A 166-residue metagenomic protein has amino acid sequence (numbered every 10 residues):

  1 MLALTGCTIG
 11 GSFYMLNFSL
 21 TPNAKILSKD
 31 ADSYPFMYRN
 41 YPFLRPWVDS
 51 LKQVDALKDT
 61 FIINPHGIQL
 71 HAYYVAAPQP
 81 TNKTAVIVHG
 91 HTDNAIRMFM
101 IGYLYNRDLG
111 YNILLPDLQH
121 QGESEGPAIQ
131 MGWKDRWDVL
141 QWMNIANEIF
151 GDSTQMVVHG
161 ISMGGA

Functional and structural regions predicted by a protein language model:
A3-I62: An N-terminal hydrophobic leader/cap segment in hydrolases
P46, A95-R97, E123: Short N-terminal helix/helix-N-cap motif within the alpha/beta-hydrolase-1
P65-A76: A short loop-to-beta-strand scaffold at the N-terminal edge of the catalytic core in hydrolase folds
N82-G90: Short beta-strand element of the alpha/beta-hydrolase
H91-Y105: The serine-hydrolase catalytic nucleophile loop
Y105-E125: Conserved alpha/beta-hydrolase
I129-F150: Alpha/beta-hydrolase active-site loop
F150-S162: Alpha/beta-hydrolase fold nucleophile elbow
